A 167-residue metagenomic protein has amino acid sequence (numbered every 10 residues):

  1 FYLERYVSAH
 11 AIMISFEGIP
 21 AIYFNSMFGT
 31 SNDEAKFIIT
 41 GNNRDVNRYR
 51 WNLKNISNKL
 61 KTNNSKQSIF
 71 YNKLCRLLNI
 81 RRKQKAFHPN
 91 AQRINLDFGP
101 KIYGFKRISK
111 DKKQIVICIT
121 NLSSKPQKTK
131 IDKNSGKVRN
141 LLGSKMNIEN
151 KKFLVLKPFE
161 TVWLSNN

Functional and structural regions predicted by a protein language model:
F1-V116, S124-Q127: Loop/helix patches that line or flank the sugar-binding groove of alpha-linked glycan CAZymes
L77, V138, F159: A residue-level signal for conserved active-site and pocket-lining positions in enzyme catalytic cores
N121-L122, N166: Residues immediately flanking
L122-G136: Surface-exposed beta-strand/loop patches in extracellular or lumenal glycoproteins
G136-S144: Short aromatic-acidic-glycine turn motif
I148-N167: C-terminal beta-strand-rich structural cap/linker in extracellular carbohydrate-active enzymes
